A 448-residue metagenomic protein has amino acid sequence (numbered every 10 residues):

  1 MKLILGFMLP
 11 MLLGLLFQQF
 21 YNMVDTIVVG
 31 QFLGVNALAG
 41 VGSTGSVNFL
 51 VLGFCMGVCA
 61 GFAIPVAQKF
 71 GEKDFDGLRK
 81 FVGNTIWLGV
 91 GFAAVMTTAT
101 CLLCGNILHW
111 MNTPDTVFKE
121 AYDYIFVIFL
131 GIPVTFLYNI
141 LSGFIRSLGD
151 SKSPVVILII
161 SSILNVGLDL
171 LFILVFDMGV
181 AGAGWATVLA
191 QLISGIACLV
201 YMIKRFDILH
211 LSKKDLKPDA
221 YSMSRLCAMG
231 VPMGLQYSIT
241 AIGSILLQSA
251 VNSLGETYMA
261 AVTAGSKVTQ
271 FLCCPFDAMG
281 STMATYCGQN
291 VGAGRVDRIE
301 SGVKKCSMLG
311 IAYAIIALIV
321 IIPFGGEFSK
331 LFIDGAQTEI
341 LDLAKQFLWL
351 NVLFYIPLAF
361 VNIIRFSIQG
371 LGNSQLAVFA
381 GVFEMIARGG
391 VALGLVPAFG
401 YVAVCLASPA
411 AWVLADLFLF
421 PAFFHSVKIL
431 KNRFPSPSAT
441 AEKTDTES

Functional and structural regions predicted by a protein language model:
M1-L33, S46-G61, P65, V90-T97 (+4 more regions): N-terminal transmembrane alpha-helices
M1-M8, V66-G131, V175-V231, C287-F354 (+1 more regions): Short alpha-helical transmembrane segments in multi-pass integral membrane proteins
G6-D25, V127, S161, A190-S194 (+3 more regions): Transmembrane helical elements of multi-pass membrane transporters/channels
L16, F20-A39, L108-D115, L171-M178 (+4 more regions): Helix-terminus/linker motif at the lipid-water interface of multi-pass membrane proteins
V29-F49, D115-E120, V180-A181, S222-M229 (+5 more regions): Interfacial/gating helices of multi-pass transporter permease domains
L38-T98, T135-P154, A261-G325, L358-A380: Small-residue-rich hydrophobic transmembrane alpha-helices
L50-G53, T97, N165-D169, G195-L199 (+4 more regions): Hydrophobic transmembrane alpha-helices of multi-pass small-molecule transporters
C59, I128-R146, P154-S162, A183-C198 (+4 more regions): Short runs within selected transmembrane alpha-helices of multi-pass transporters and secretion channels
